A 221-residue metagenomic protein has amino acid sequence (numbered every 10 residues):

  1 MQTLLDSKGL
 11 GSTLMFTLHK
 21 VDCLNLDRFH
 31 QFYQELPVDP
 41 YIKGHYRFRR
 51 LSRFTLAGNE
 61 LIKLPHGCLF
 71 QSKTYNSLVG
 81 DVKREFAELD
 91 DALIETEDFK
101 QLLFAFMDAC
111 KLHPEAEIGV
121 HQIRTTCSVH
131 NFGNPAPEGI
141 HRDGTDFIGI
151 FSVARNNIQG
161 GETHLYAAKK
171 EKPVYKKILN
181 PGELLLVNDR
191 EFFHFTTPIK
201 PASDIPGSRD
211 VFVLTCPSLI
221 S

Functional and structural regions predicted by a protein language model:
M1-S77: N-terminal auxiliary "cap/dimerization" subdomain that precedes the catalytic jelly-roll/cupin core of mononuclear
K8-M15, L78-L89, G161: Glycine-rich, often proline-containing surface loops adjacent to acidic residues and nearby aromatics that form
V21, D91, P137-I140: Conserved aromatic-histidine-acidic binding/catalytic patches
L51, A57, H121-I123, S152 (+2 more regions): Structured loops at beta-to-helix junctions and adjacent beta-edge loops in soluble globular domains
R53, G139, I148-I150, L184-L186 (+1 more regions): Conserved hydrophobic/aromatic beta-strand scaffold that supports enzyme active sites
E60-V120: Signature of the catalytic double-stranded beta-helix
L112-N180: Catalytic core of non-heme Fe(II) oxygenases with the double-stranded beta-helix
E162-S221: Catalytic core of Fe(II)/2-oxoglutarate
